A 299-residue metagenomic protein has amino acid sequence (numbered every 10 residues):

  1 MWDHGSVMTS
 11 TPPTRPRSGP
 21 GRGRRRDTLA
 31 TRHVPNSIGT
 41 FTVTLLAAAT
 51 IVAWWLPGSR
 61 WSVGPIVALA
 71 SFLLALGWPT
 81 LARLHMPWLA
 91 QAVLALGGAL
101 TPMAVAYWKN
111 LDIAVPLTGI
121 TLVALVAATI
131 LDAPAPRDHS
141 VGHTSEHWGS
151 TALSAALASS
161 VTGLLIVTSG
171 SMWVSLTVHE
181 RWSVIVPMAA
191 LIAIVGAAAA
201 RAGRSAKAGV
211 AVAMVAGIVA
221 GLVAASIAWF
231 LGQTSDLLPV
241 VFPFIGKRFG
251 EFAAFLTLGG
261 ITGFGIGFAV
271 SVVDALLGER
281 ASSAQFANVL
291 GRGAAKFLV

Functional and structural regions predicted by a protein language model:
W2, M8-F72, P79: N-terminal signal-anchor module of multipass membrane proteins
S10, R32-T40, R204-V299: C-terminal transmembrane helix-loop-helix hairpin of multi-pass membrane proteins
G23-D27, S71-H85, V126-A152, V195-G209 (+1 more regions): C-terminal ends of transmembrane helices
P35-A48, G64-A70, W88-G97, S160-L165 (+2 more regions): Short hydrophobic alpha-helical membrane-embedded segments
T40-P57, A70-G77, L96-A106, L165-S175 (+1 more regions): Membrane-embedded alpha-helical segments in integral membrane proteins
A53-A70, N110-V126, T177-A193, E251-F264: Structural signature of hydrophobic alpha-helical transmembrane segments
H85-G97, V115-G119, S145-G163, A208-V219 (+1 more regions): Cytoplasmic-side transmembrane-helix entry/capping segments in multi-pass membrane proteins
P136, S140, W148-W229: Internal active-site segments that recognize and position negatively charged phosphoryl groups and nucleotide moieties
